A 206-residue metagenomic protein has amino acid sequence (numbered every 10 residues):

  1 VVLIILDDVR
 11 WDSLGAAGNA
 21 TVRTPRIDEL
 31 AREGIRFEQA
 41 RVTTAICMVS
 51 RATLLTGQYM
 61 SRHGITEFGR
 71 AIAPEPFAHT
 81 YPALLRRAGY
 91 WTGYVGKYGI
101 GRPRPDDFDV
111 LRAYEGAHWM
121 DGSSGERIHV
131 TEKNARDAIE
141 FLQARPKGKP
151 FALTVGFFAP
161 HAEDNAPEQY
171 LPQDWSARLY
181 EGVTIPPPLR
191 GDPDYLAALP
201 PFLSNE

Functional and structural regions predicted by a protein language model:
V1-T44, G69, R86, H161: Active-site-proximal N-terminal segment of extracellular/periplasmic enzymes that hydrolyze or transfer
V2-I5, R36-R41, C47-M48, T53-L55 (+4 more regions): Structural recognition of the beta-strand scaffold that forms the well-ordered cores of secreted hydrolase catalytic
D8-T21, A117-H129, Q143-K149, T154-E206: Active-site-proximal cap/lid insertion segments
D8-W11, R36, T43-I46, M60-S61 (+3 more regions): Solvent-exposed loop/turn segments at secondary-structure junctions within structured extracellular/periplasmic domains
N19-T24, R41-I46, R70-H79, G125-A135 (+2 more regions): A short beta-strand-to-alpha-helix junction
T21-R23, E29-R32, R36, I46-M48 (+4 more regions): Extracellular/periplasmic catalytic domains that process cell-envelope and extracellular macromolecules
T53-F141, R145-P146, N165-S176: Catalytic-site neighborhoods of secreted/periplasmic enzymes that process anionic sulfate/phosphate groups
